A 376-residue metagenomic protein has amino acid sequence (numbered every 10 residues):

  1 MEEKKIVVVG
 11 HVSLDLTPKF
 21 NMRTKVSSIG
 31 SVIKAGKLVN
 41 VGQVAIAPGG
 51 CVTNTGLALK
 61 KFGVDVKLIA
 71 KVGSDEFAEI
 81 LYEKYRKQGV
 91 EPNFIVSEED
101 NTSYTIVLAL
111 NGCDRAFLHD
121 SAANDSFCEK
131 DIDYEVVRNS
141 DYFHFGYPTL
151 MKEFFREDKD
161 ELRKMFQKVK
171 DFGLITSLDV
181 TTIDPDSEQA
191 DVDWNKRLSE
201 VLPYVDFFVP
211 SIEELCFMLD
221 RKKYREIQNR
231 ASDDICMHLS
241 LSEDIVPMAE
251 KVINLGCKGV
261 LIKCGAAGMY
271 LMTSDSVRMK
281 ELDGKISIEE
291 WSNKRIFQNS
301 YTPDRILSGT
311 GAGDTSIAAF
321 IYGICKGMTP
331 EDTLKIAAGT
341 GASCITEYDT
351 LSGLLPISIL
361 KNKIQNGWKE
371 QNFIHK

Functional and structural regions predicted by a protein language model:
M1-I69, E76-K87, I288-S292, N299 (+2 more regions): Glycine-rich phosphate/adenosyl-contacting loop at the front of the ribokinase-like
E2-G10, R163, Q167-D171, E200 (+1 more regions): Conserved phosphate-binding/catalytic region of the ribokinase-like
V66, P92, T176-S177: Hydrophobic beta-strand scaffold residues
K84-D100: A glycine-rich helix N-cap at a beta->alpha junction
Q88-E91, D191-M218, E290-R295: Structural recognition of alpha->loop->beta junctions
I95-S97, V107-E153: Conserved phosphate-binding/catalytic loop of the ribokinase/pfkB sugar-kinase fold
L150-D160, E188, M218-R221, E226-I227: Glycine/threonine-rich flexible loop motifs
F172-T181: Short beta-strand/loop segments at the ligand-binding rim of alpha/beta enzyme cores
